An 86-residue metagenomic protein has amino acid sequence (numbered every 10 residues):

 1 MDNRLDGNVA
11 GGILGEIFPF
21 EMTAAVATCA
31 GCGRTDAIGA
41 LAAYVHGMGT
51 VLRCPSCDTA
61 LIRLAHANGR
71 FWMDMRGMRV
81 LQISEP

Functional and structural regions predicted by a protein language model:
M1-D2: Cys/His-rich zinc-coordinating "finger" modules and their low-complexity flanking regions in eukaryotic trafficking
D6-P19, R34-A40: Short Cys/His-rich Zn2+-coordinating modules
I17-T28: Internal, well-folded beta-alpha domain core
C29-C32, C54-C57: Short cysteine-rich clusters marking metal-coordination/redox-active sites
D36-A43, L64-A67: Short Cys/His-rich "knuckle" micro-motifs
A42-V51: Short linker/helix segments within small regulatory modules
D58-W72, I83-S84: Short metal-binding segments enriched for Cys and/or His
M78-P86: Short, charged, intrinsically disordered terminal tails
